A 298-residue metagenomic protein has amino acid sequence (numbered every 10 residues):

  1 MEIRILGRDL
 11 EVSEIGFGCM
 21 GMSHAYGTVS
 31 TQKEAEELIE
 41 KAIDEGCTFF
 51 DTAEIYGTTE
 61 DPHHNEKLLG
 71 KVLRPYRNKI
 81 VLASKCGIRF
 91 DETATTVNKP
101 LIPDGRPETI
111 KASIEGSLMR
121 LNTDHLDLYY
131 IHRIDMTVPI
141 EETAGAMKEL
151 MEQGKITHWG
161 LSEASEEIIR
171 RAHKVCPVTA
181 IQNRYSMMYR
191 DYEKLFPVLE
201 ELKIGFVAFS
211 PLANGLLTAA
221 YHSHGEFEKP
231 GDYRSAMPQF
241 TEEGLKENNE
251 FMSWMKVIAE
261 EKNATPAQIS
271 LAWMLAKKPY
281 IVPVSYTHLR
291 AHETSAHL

Functional and structural regions predicted by a protein language model:
M1-V81: N-terminal binding-site loop/beta-alpha segment at the start of enzyme catalytic domains that lines or forms
S13-E14, G46-T48, R77-I80, T123-D127 (+5 more regions): Short, well-ordered coil/turn segments that N-cap beta-strands
F17, A35, F50, L69 (+10 more regions): Conserved, mostly hydrophobic/aromatic
M20-M22, I55, K85-R89, I131-I134 (+3 more regions): Active-site beta-loop-alpha junctions enriched in small/polar residues
E92-K99, E200-I258, L275-I281: Glycine-rich, positively charged active-site loop/lid region within alpha/beta enzyme cores that binds and organizes
T93-M187, K194: Glycine/proline-rich, positively charged, aromatic-decorated active-site loop/lid region on the catalytic face
M151-E152, L195-G205: Basic phosphate/pyrophosphate-binding loop/patch that engages nucleotide-derived ligands
T287-T294: Conserved small/polar residues in nucleotide/adenosyl-binding loops
